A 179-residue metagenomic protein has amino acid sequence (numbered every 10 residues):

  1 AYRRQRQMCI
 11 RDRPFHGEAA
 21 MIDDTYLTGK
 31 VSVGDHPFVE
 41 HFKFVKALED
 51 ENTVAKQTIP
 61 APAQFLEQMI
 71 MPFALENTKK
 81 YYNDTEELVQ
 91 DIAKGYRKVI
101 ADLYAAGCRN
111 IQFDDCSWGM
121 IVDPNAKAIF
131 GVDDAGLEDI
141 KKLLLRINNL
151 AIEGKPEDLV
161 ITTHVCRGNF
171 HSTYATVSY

Functional and structural regions predicted by a protein language model:
A1-I10: Single conserved hydrophobic/aromatic residue that forms the stacking wall/gate of nucleotide- or nucleobase-binding
Y2, E49-E51, K155-E157: Short, structurally constrained coil/turn elements that cap an alpha-helix or connect an alpha-helix to the following
R6, R109-N110, L159: The start of beta-strands in P-loop NTPase/AAA+ ATPase cores
R11-A106, N110, S117-A135, D139: Active-site-proximal, glycine-rich beta->alpha crossover segments in alpha/beta enzymes that shape flexible
I59, D115, V165-R167: Short glycine-centered, acidic/aromatic-flanked micro-motifs in structured strand/loop junctions that mark active-site
F113-D114, D133, E157-I161: A contiguous, surface-oriented mixed alpha/beta subdomain in the mid-to-C-terminal portion of proteins that forms
G119, E138-Y179: Aromatic-lined glycan-binding groove of carbohydrate-active enzymes
